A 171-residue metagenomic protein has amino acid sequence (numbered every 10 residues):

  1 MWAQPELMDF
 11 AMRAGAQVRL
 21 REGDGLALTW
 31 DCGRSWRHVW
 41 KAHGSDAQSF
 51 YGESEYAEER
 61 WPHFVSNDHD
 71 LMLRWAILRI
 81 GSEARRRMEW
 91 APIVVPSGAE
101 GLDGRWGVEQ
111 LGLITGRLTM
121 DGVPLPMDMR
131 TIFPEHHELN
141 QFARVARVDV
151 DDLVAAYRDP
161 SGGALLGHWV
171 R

Functional and structural regions predicted by a protein language model:
M1-V18, G25: N-terminal domain-onset segments
R21-G44, L111-G116: Amphipathic, interaction-prone secondary-structure segments
L28, A47-S54, I114-D121: Short polybasic amphipathic segments
G33-W36, A91, S97: Mature, structured domains enriched in cysteine- and short glycine motifs
G33-W61: Short aromatic-glycine-(Arg/Gly/Cys) micro-motifs in beta-strand/loop hairpins
H38-A42, W61-D68, M120-P134: Short amphipathic beta-strand/extended segments with alternating polar/hydrophobic composition
W61-I93: Long, charged/polar, surface-exposed segments that mediate recognition or autoinhibition
S97-R171: Intrinsically disordered, low-complexity, charge-dense segments enriched in Lys/Arg and Glu/Asp interspersed
